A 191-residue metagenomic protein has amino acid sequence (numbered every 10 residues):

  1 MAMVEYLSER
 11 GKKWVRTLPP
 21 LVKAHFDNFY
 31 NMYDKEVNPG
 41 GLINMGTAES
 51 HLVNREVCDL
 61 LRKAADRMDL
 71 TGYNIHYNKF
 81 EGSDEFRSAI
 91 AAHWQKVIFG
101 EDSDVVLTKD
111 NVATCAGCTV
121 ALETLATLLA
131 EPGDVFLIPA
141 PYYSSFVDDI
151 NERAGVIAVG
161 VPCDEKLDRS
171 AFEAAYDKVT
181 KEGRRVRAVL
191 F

Functional and structural regions predicted by a protein language model:
M3-G117, D168-A171: N-terminal small-domain helix-loop-helix segment of the aminotransferase-like
R67-F191: Conserved core of the PLP fold type I
